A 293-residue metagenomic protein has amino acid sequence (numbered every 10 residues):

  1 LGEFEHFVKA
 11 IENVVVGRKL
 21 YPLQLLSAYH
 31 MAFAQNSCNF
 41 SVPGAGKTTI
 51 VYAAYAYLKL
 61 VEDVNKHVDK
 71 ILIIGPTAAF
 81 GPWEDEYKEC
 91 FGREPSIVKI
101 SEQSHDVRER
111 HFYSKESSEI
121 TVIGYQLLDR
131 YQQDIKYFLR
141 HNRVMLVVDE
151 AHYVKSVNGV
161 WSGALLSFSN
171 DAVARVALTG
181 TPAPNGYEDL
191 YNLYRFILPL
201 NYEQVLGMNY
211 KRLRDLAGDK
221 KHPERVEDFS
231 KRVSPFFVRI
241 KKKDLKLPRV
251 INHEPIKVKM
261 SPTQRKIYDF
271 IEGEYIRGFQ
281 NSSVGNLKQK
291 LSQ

Functional and structural regions predicted by a protein language model:
G2-F40: Conserved pre-motif I regulatory segment
A34-A54: Walker A/P-loop
I50, H67-E89, D189: Conserved Walker A/P-loop ATP-binding site and its immediately adjacent core in helicase/helicase-like ATPase domains
V68-I71, E89, I97, E116-S117 (+2 more regions): Conserved P-loop NTPase motor "coupling/switch" region that bridges the ATPase
A79-Q103, L200-N201: Conserved helix-turn-beta segment of the N-terminal RecA-like "Helicase ATP-binding" lobe in SF1/SF2 helicases
D106-I120, Y125-N142: Conserved helix/coil segment N-terminal to the catalytic DExD/H
D149-E150: Walker B catalytic acidic pair
K242-Q293: Inter-lobe connector of SF1/SF2 helicase motors
